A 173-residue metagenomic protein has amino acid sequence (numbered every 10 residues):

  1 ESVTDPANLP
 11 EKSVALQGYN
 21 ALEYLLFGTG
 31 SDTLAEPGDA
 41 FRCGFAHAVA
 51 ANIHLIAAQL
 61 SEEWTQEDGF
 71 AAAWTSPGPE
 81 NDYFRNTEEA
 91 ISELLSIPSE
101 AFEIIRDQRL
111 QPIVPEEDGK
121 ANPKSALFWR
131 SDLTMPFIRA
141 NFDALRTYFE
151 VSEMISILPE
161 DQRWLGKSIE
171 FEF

Functional and structural regions predicted by a protein language model:
E1-F173: Mature extracytoplasmic or organellar-lumen-exposed domains after removal of signal/transit peptides
